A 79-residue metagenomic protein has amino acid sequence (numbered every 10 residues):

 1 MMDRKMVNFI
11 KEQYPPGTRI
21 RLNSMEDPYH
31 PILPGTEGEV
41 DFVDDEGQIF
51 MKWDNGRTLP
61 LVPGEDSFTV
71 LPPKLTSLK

Functional and structural regions predicted by a protein language model:
M2-K11, P15-L78: Basic/aromatic-rich interaction segments and small domains that mediate binding to polyanionic partners
